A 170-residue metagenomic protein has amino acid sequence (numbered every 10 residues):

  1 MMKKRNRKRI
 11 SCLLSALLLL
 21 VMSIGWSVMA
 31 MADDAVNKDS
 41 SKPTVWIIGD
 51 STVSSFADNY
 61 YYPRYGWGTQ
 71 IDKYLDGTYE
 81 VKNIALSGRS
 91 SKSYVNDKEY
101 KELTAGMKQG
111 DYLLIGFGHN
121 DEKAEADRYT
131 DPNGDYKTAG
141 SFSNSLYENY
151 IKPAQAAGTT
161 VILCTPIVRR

Functional and structural regions predicted by a protein language model:
M1-R7: N-terminal secretory signal peptides that target proteins for export/translocation
N6, W67, N96-Y100, L146-Y147: Amphipathic coiled-coil/heptad-repeat helices and related helical stalk/stem segments that mediate oligomerization
K8-M31: Sec-dependent N-terminal signal peptides of Gram-positive bacterial secreted proteins and lipoproteins
M31-A85, E102-G106, Y112-L113: Serine-esterase "nucleophile elbow" of acetyl-processing enzymes
V45, D76-N83, S93-D97, I162-L163 (+1 more regions): Extended interaction regions within the primary functional domain
D50, G88-R89, N120-D121: Active-site neighborhood of divalent metal-dependent phosphoester/pyrophosphate hydrolases
S54-Y65, A85-Y94, D127-A139: Acidic/histidine-rich helix-loop elements that form or flank divalent-metal/phosphate-binding sites at the catalytic
E99-R170: Alpha-helical cap/lid subdomain in secreted, periplasmic, or secretory-pathway luminal O-acyl-processing enzymes
